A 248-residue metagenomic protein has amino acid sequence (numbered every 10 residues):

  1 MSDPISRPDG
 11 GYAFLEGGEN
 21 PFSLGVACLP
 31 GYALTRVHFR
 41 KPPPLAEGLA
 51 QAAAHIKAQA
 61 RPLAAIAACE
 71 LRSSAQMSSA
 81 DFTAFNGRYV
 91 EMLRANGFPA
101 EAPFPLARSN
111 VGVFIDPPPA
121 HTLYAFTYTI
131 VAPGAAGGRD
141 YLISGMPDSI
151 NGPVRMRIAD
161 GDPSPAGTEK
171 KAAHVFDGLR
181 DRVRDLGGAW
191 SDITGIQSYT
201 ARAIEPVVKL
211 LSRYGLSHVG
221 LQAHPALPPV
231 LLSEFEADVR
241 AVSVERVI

Functional and structural regions predicted by a protein language model:
S2-I248: Short, polar/acidic, helix-capping and beta-turn segments at strand->helix junctions that line the mouths
